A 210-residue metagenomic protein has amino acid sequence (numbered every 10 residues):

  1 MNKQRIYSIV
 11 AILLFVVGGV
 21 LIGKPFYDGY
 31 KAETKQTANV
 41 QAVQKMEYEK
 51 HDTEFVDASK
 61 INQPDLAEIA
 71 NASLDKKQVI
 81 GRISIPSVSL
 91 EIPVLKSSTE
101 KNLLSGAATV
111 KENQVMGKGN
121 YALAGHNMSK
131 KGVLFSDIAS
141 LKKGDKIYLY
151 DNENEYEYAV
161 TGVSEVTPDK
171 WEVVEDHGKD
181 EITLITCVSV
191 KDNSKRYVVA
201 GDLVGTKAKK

Functional and structural regions predicted by a protein language model:
N2, S8, F15-K210: Solvent-exposed, non-transmembrane regions of membrane-associated and secreted proteins
